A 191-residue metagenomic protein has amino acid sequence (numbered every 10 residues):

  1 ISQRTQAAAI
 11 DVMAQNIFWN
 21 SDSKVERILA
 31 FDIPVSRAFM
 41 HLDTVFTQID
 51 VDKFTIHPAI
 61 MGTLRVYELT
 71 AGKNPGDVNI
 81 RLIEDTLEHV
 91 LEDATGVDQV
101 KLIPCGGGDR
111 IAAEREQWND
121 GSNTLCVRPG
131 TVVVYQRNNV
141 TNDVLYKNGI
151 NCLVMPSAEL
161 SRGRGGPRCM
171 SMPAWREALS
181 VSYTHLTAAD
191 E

Functional and structural regions predicted by a protein language model:
I1-S182: Extended, low-hydrophobicity, polar/charged segments
D43, D190-E191: Acidic side chains
T184-D190: Conserved small/polar residues in nucleotide/adenosyl-binding loops
